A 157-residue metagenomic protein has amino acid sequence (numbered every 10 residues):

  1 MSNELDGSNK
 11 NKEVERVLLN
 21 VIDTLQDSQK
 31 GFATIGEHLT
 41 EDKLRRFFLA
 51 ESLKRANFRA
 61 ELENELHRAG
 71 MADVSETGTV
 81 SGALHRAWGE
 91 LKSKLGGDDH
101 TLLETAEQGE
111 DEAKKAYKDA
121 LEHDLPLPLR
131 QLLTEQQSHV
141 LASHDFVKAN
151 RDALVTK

Functional and structural regions predicted by a protein language model:
S2, S8, K43-R46, L53 (+2 more regions): Charge-rich, acidic-biased intrinsically disordered regions
S2-K10, V14, N20, D27 (+5 more regions): Long, non-catalytic architectural segments outside compact domain cores
D6-T40, D99-D124: Alpha-helical bundle segments that constitute or directly flank the non-heme di-iron/ferroxidase center
E13-V21, D42-A60, D99-L103, P128-A142: Alpha-helical scaffold segments that form or flank carboxylate-/histidine-based iron centers
V21, S28, I35, F58 (+7 more regions): Amphipathic alpha-helices that form helix-helix packing interfaces
L44-V80, V147-N150: Conserved alpha-helical segments that form or flank metal/cofactor-binding pockets of metalloenzymes
E61-T101, T105-K114: Carboxylate-rich helix-loop segments that flank metal/cofactor sites and access channels in metalloenzymes
A106-K157: Preference for long, well-ordered alpha-helical segments
